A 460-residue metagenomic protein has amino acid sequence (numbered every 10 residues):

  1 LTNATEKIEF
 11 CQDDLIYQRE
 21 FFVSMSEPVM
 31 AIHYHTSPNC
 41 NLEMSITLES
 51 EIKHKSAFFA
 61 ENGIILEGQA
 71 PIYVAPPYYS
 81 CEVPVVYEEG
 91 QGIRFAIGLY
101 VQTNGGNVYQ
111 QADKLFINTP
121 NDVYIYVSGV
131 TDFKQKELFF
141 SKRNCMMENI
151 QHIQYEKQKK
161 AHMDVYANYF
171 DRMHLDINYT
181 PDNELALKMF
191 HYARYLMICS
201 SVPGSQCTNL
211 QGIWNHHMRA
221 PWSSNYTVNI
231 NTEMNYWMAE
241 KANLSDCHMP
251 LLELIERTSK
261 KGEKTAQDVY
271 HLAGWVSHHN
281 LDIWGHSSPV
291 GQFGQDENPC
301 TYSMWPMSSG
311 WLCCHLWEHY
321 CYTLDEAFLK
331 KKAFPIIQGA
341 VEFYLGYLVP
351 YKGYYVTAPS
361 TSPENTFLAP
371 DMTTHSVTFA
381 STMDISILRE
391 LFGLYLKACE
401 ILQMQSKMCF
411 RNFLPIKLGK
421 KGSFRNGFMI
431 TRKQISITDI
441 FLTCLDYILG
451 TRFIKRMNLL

Functional and structural regions predicted by a protein language model:
L1-C300, E318-Y320, Q338-V341, Y355 (+3 more regions): Aromatic-residue-lined binding/catalytic grooves and analogous aromatic/hydrophobic interfacial grooves in multimeric
I125-S128, G310, C314, S386 (+1 more regions): Generic structural signal for well-ordered, non-membrane alpha-helices
W222-Y226, A239, D296-M307, T323-P335 (+3 more regions): Alpha-helix capping and helix-loop boundary segments enriched in small/acidic/polar residues
N231, W305-H319, A333-L345: Extended, hydrophobic alpha-helical segments in both membrane/secreted and soluble proteins
S259, G310, C314-L316, P359-T361: Short, small-residue-rich loop/turn micro-motifs
G339-A398: Acidic/histidine-rich catalytic neighborhood
